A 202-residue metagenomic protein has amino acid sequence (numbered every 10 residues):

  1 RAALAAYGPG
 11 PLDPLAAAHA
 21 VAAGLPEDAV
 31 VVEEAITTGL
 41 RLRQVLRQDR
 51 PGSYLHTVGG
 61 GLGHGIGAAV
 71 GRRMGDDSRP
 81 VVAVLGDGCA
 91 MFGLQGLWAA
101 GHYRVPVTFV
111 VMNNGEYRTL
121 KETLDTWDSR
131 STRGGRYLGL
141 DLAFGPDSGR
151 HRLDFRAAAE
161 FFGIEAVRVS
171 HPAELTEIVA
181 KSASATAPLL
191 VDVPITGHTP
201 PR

Functional and structural regions predicted by a protein language model:
R1-A35, G135-L142, A158, A166 (+3 more regions): Phosphate/pyrophosphate-binding active-site segments
R1-D76: Active-site diphosphate/adenylate-binding microenvironment
V21, E34-I36, T57-G59, L85-G88 (+4 more regions): Fold-independent oxyanion-binding glycine-rich loops and adjacent beta-strand/coil segments at enzyme active sites
P26-D28, D49-G52, D76-V81, L94 (+2 more regions): Short coil/turn connectors at secondary-structure junctions
G39-L40, G61-G63, A90-M91, G115-T119 (+1 more regions): Short gly/pro/ser/thr-enriched loop/turn and capping motifs at secondary-structure boundaries
R41-R47, G67, L94-L97, T119-D125 (+1 more regions): Short acidic, glycine/serine/threonine-rich loops at helix termini
R79-H151: Conserved thiamine diphosphate
